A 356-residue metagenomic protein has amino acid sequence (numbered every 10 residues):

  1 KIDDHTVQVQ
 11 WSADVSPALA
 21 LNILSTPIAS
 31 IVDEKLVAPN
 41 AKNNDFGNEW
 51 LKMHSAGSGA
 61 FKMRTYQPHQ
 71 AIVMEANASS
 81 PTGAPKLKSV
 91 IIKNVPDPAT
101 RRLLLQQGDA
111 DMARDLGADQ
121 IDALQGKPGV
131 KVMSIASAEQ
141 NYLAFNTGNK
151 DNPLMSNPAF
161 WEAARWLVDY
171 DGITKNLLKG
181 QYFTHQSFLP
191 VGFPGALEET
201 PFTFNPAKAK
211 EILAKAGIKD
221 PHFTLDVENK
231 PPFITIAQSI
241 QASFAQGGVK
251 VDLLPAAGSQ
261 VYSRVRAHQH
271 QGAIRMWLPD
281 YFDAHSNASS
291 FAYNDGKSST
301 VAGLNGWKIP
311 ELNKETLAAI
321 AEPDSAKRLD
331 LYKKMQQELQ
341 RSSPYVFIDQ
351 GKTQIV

Functional and structural regions predicted by a protein language model:
K1-N40: Surface-exposed binding/hinge segments that line and control ligand-binding clefts or catalytic entry sites
D4-S12, G59-A60, L87-S89, A138-H185 (+3 more regions): Alpha-helical secondary-structure segments
V7-V9, T82-K93, K219-L225, A242-A256 (+1 more regions): A local structural motif
S25-P85, S89, P206-A207, E211: Gly/Pro-rich hinge or "lid" segments in bacterial periplasmic/extracellular proteins
E49, N77-A123, Q241, K250: Ligand-site clamp/hinge motif
F61, P158, F183-K215, P232-T235: Structural transition elements
Q67, A76-A78, N141, L167-L197 (+2 more regions): Detector for C-terminal structural segments
A99-D109, G126-K127, A159, Q238-G247 (+1 more regions): Short helices/loops that flank or line small-molecule/ion binding pockets
